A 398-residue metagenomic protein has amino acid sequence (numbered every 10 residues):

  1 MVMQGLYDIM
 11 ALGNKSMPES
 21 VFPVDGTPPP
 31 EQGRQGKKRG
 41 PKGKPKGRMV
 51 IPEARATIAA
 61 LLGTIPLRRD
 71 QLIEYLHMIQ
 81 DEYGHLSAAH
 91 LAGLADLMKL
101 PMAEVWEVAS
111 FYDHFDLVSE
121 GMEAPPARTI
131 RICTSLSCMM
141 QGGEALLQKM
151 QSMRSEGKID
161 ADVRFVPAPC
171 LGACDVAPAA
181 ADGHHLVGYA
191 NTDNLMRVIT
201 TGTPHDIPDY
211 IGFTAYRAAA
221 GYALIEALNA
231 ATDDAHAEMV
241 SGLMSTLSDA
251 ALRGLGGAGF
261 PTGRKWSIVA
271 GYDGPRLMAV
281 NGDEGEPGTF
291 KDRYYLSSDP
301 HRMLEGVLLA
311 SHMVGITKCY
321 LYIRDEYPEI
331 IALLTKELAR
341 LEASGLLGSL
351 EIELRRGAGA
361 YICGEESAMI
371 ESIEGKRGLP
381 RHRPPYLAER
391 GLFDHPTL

Functional and structural regions predicted by a protein language model:
V2-L398: Feature of Fe-S/electron-transfer and energy-metabolism proteins that preferentially highlights extended coupling
